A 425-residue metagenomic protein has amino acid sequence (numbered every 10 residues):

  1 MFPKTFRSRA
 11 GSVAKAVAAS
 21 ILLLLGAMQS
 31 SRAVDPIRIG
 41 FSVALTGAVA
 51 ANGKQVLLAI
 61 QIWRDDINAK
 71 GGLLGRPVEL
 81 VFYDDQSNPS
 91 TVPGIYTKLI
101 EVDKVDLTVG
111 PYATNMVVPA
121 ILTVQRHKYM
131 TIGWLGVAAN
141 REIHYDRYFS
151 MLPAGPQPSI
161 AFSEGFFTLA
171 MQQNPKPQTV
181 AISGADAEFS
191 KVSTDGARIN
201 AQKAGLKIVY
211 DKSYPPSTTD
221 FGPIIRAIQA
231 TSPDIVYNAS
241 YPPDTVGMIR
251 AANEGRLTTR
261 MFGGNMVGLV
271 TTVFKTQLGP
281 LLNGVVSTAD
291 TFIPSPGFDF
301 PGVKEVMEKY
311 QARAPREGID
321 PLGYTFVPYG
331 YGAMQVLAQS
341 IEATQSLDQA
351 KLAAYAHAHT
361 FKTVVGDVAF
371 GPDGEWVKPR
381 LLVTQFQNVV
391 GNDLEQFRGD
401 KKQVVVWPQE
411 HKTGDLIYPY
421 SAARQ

Functional and structural regions predicted by a protein language model:
M1-S12: N-terminal secretory signal peptides that target proteins for export/translocation
K15-A27: Bacterial N-terminal signal peptides
V34, L58-L80, M171-Q173, Q202-G205: Signal peptide-proximal N-terminal region of secreted/periplasmic/extracellular or secretory-lumen proteins
P36-R38, A51-L58, G71-I143, M151 (+2 more regions): Beta-alpha junction/loop-to-helix N-cap segments that form part of ligand/metal-binding clefts
I37, N283, H357-Q425: Solvent-exposed, acidic/polar segments of extracytosolic/periplasmic ligand-binding ectodomains
I37-Q61, Y83-S90, Y112-A113, S183-V192 (+2 more regions): Extracytoplasmic "Venus flytrap"
V105-Y210, R260-S287: Extracytoplasmic ligand/sensor domains, especially the bilobed periplasmic-binding protein
A252-Y331, E342, F397-D400, T413 (+1 more regions): Extracellular/periplasmic periplasmic-binding protein-like sensory domains
